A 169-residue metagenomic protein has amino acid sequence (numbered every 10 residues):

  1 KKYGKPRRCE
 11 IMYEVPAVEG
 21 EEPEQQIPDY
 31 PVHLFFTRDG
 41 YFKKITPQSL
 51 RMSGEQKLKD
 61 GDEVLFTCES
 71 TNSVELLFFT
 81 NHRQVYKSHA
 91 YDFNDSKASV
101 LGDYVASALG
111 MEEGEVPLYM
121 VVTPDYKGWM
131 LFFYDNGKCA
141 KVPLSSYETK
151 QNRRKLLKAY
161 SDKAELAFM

Functional and structural regions predicted by a protein language model:
K1-M169: Short, structured "edge-of-domain" segments at secondary-structure transitions
